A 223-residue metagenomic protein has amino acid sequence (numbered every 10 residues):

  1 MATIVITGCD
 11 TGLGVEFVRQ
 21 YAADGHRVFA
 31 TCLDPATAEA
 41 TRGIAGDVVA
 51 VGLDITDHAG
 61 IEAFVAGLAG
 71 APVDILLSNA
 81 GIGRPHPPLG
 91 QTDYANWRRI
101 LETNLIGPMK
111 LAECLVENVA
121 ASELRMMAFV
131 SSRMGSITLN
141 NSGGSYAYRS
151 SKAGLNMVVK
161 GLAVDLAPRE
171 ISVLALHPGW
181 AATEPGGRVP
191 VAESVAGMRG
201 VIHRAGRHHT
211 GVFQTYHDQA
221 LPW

Functional and structural regions predicted by a protein language model:
I6-T7, S78-N79, M126-S132, S172-H177: Structural signature of the Rossmann-like NAD(P)-dependent dehydrogenase/reductase core
D10-Q20: N-terminal Rossmann NAD(P)H-binding glycine-rich loop of SDR-like oxidoreductase domains
D24-E39: Conserved glycine-rich Rossmann-like NAD(P)H-binding loop of the short-chain dehydrogenase/reductase
I44-A59: Rossmann-fold cofactor-recognition segment
T56-P72: Conserved Rossmann-fold cofactor-binding substructure of NAD(P)-dependent oxidoreductases
I82, G90-L101, M109, A120-A167: Catalytic loop of short-chain dehydrogenase/reductase
A175-P178, T183-W223: C-terminal helical subdomain
